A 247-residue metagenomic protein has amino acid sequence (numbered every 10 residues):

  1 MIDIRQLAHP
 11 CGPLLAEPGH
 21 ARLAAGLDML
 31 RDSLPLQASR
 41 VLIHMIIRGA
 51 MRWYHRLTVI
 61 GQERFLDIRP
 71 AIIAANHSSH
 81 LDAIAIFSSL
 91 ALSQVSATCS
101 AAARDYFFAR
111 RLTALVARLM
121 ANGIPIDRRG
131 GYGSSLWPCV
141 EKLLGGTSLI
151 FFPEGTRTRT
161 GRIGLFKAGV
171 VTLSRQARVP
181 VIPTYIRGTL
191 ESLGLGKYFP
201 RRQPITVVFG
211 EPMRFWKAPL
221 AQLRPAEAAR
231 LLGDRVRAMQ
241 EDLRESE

Functional and structural regions predicted by a protein language model:
M1-S39, G133-E247: Non-catalytic C-terminal accessory region of glycerolipid acyltransferases and related lyso-lipid remodeling enzymes
D32, L36-H55, A114, R118: Short hydrophobic helices that act as membrane-entry/anchoring signals
I46-I47, L119-I126, P153-T156: Short, basic, glycine/proline-bearing loop/turn elements
I47-N76: Helix-to-loop junction immediately C-terminal to a conserved catalytic motif
G49-Y54, P125-R129, T160-G161: Short, flexible loop segments at the rims of nucleotide/cofactor-binding pockets, characterized by
V59, R110, G133-L136: Structural motif corresponding to alpha-helix initiation and N-cap regions
V59, S100, G123-P125, V181 (+1 more regions): Conserved beta-strand scaffold positions in the cores of enzyme catalytic domains, especially in NTP/NDP-utilizing
D67-R129: Catalytic core of membrane glycerolipid acyltransferases/transacylases, capturing the structured, soluble-facing
